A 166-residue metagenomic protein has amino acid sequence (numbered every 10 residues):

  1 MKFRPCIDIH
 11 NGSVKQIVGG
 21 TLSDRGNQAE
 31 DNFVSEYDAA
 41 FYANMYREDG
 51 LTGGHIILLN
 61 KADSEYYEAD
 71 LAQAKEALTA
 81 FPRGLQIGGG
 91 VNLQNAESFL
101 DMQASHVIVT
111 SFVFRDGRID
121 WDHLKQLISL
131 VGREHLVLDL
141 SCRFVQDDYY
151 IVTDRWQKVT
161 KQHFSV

Functional and structural regions predicted by a protein language model:
K2-H10, G54-I56, R83-G89, V107-V109 (+1 more regions): Hydrophobic faces of well-ordered beta-strands that scaffold small-molecule active sites in alpha/beta enzyme cores
H10, K15-R25, L100-V166: Conserved anion-binding
G20-N44: Short catalytic helix/loop segments, enriched in acidic residues and glycine and frequently bearing histidine
A40-N44, L71-L78, A96, W121-I128 (+1 more regions): Generic structural signal for well-ordered alpha-helices, preferentially at hydrophobic/aromatic core positions
R47-G50, L100-D101: Non-catalytic positions within long, well-ordered alpha-helices that form the structural scaffold/packing of enzyme
L51-A72, S111-R118: Glycine-rich, proline-tolerant flexible connector loops at the mouths of alpha/beta enzymes
S64-Q86, L124-S141: Alpha-helix-loop-beta-strand connector modules within alpha/beta enzyme cores
Q73-H106: Catalytic cores of alpha/beta
